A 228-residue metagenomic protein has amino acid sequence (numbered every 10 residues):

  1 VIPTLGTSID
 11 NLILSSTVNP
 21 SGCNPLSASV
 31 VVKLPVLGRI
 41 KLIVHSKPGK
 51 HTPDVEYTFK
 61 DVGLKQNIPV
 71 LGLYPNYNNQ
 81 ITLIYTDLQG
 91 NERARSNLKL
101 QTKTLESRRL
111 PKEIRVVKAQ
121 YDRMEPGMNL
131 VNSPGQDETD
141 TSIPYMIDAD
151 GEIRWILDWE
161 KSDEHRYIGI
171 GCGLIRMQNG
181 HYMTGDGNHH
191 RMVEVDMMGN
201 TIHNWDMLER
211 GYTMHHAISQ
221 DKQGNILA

Functional and structural regions predicted by a protein language model:
P3-K47, G63-I68, N78-A228: Histidine-/acidic-rich catalytic cores in large beta-rich domains
T52-V62: Solvent-exposed serine/threonine-rich low-complexity stretches and specific carbohydrate-binding patches
L71-Y74: Surface-exposed loop and edge beta-strand positions of immunoglobulin-like domains
